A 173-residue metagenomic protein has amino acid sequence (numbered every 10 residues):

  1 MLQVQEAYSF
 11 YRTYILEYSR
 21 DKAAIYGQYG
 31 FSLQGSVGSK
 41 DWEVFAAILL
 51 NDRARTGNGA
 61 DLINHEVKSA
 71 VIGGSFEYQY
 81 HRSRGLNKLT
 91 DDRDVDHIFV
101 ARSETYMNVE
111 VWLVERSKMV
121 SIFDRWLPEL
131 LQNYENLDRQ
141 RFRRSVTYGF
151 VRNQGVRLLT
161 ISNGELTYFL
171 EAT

Functional and structural regions predicted by a protein language model:
M1-N64, S69-T173: Nucleic-acid endonuclease domains
